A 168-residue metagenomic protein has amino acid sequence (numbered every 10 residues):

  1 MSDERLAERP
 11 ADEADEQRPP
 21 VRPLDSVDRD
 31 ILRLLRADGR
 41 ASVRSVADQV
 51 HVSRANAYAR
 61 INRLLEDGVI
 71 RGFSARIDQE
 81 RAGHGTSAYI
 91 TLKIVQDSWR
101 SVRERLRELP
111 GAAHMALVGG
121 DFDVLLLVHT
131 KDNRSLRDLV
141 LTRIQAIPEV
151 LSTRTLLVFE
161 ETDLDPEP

Functional and structural regions predicted by a protein language model:
M1-P168: A compositional/biophysical signature of low hydrophobicity enriched in polar/charged and small residues
